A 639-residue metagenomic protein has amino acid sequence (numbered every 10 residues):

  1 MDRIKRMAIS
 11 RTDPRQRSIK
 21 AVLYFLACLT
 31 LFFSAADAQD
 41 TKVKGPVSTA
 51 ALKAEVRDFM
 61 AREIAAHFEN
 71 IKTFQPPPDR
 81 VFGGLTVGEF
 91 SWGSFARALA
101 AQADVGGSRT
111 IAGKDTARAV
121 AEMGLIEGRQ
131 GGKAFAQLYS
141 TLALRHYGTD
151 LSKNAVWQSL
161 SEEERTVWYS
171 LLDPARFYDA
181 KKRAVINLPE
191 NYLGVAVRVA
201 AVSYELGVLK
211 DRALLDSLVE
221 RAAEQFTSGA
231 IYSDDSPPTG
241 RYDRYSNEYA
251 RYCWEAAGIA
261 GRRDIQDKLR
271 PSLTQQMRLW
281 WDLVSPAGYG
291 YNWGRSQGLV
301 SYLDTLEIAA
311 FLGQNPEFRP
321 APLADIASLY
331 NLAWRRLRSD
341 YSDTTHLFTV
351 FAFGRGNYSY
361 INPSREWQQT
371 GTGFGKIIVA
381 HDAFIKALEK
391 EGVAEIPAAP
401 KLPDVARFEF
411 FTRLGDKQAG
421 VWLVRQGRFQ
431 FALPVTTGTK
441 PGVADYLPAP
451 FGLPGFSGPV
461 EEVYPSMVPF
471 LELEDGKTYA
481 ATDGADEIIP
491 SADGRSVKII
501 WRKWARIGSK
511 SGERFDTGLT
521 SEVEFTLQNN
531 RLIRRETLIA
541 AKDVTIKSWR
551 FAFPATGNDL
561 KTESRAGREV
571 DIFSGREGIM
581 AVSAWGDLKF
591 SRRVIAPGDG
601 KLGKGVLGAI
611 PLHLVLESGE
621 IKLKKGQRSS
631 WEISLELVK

Functional and structural regions predicted by a protein language model:
M1-I19: N-terminal secretory signal peptides that target proteins for export/translocation
V22-F32: Bacterial N-terminal signal peptides
A35-D37: Sec/Tat signal peptide C-region and signal peptidase I cleavage site
Q39-R118, Y169: Low-complexity, Ser/Thr/Pro/Gly-enriched N-terminal "stalk/linker" regions
G84-V105, Q130-T149, P189-L206, D243-S246 (+1 more regions): An alpha-helical repeat/solenoid feature that recognizes helix-turn-helix modules
E162-V405: Extracellular polysaccharide-recognition and catalytic grooves
P286-W293, V300-S591, A596-V606: Extended polysaccharide-engagement surfaces of secreted carbohydrate-active enzymes
A584-K639: Beta-strand-rich recognition/accessory modules
